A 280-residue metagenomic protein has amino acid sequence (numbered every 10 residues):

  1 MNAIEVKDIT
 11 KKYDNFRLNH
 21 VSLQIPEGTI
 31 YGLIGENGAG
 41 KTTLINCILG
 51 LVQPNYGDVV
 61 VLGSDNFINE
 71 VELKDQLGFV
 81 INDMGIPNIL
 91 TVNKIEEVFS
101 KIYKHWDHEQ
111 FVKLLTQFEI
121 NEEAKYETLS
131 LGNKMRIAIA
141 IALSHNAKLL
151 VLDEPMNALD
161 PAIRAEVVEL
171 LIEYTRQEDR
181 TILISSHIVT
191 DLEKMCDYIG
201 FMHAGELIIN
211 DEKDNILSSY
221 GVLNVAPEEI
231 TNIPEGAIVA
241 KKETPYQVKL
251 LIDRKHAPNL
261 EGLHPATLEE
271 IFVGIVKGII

Functional and structural regions predicted by a protein language model:
V6-I9, F16-P26, G57: Conserved beta-strand
G35-G40: Walker A (P-loop) phosphate-binding loop of ABC-type ATPase nucleotide-binding domains
L49: Helix-to-loop junction immediately C-terminal to a conserved catalytic motif
G57-I68, E72-L73: Conserved ABC transporter NBD signature motif
D75, I81-I137: ABC-family P-loop ATPase nucleotide-binding domains
I139, L143: Hydrophobic anchor residue at the start of the ABC signature
L150-E154, L159: Catalytic Walker B motif of ABC-type/P-loop ATPase nucleotide-binding domains
V167-I252: ABC transporter nucleotide-binding domain
